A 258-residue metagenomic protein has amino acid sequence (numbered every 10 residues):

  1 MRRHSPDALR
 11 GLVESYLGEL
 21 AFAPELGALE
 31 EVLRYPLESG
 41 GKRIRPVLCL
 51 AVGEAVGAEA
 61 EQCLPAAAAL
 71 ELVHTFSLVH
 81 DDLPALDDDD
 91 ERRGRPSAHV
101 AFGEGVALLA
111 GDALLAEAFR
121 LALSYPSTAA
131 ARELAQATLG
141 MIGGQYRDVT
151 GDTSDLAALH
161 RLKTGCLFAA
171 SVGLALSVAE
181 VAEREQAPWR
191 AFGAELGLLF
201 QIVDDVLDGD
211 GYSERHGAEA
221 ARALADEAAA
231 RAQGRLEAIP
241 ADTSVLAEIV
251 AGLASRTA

Functional and structural regions predicted by a protein language model:
M1-A258: All-alpha prenyltransferase/terpene-synthase fold signal
